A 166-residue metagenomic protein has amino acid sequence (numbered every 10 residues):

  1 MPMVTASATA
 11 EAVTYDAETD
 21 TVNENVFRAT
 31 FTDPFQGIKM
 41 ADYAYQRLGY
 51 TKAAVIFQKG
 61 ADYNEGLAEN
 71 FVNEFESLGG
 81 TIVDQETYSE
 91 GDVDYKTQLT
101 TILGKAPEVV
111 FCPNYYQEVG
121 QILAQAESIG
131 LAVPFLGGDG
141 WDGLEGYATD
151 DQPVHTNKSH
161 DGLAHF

Functional and structural regions predicted by a protein language model:
M1-Q85, P134-A164: Extracytoplasmic ligand/sensor domains, especially the bilobed periplasmic-binding protein
T5, T87, F111-N114: Small/polar loops that bind or transfer phosphate-bearing groups
Q36-K39, E86-I102: Structural motif
R47-L48, I102-P107: Glycine-rich phosphate-binding loop signature in dinucleotide/nucleotide-binding domains
G60, S89, Q117: Ligand/substrate-recognition segments at binding pockets and active sites
N70, Q98, Q121-Q125, T149-D150: A short acidic, amphipathic alpha-helical/loop segment
V93-D94, K105-I129: Hydrophobic alpha-helical
